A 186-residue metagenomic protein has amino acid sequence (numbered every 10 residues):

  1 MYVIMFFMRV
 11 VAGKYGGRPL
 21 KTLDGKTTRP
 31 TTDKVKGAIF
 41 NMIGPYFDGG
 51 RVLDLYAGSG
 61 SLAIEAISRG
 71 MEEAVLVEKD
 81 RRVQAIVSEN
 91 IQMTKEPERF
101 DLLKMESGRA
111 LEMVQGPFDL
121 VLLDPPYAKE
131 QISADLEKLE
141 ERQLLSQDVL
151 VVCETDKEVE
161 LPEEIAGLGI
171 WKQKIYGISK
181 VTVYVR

Functional and structural regions predicted by a protein language model:
M1-R186: Class I S-adenosyl-L-methionine-dependent methyltransferase catalytic core
